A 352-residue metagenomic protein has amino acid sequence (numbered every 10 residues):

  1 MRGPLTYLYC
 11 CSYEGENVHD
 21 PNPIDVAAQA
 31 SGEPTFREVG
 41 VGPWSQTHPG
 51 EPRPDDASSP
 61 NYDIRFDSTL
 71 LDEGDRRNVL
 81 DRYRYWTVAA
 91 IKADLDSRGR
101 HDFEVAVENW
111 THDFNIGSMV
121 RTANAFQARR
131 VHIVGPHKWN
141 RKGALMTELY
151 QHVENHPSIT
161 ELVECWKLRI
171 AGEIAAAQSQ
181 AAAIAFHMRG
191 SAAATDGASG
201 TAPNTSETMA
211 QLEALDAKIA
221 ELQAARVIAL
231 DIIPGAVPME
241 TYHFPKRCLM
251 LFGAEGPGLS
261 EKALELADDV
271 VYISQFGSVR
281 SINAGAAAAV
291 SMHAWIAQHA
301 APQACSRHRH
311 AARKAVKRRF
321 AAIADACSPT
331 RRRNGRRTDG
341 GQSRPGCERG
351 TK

Functional and structural regions predicted by a protein language model:
R2-K352: Post-transcriptional modification and biogenesis factors for structured RNAs of the translation apparatus
